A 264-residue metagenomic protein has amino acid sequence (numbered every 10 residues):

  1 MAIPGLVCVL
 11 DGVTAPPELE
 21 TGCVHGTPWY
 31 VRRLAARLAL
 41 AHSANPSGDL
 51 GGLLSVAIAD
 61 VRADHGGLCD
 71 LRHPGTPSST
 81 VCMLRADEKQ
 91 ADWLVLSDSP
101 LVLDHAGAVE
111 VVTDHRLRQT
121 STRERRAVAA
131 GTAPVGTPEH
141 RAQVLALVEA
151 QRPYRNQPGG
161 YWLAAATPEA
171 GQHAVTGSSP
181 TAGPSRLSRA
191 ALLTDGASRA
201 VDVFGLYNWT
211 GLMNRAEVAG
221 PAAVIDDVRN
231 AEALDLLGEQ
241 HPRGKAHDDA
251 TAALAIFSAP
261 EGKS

Functional and structural regions predicted by a protein language model:
M1-S47: Primarily the active-site beta-strand->alpha-helix module of PP2C/PPM metal-dependent phosphatases, and frequently
G5, K89-D92, L187-R189: Conserved catalytic motifs of the protein kinase core domain
C8-L10, L94-L96, A191-T194: Short hydrophobic beta-strand that contains or immediately precedes a catalytic carboxylate
G12-V24, P100-V102, G196-G205: Short acidic, Gly/Ser-rich segments with clustered Asp/Glu that frequently serve as metal-coordination loops in enzyme
R32-D60, L212-E232: Helix-loop-helix
L34, S43-H105, P138-T181, K245-H247 (+1 more regions): Catalytic core of PPM/PP2C metal-dependent serine/threonine phosphatase domains
A86, Q143-S264: C-terminal catalytic subdomain
A108-N156: Glycine-rich phosphate-binding loop plus the immediately following alpha-helix
